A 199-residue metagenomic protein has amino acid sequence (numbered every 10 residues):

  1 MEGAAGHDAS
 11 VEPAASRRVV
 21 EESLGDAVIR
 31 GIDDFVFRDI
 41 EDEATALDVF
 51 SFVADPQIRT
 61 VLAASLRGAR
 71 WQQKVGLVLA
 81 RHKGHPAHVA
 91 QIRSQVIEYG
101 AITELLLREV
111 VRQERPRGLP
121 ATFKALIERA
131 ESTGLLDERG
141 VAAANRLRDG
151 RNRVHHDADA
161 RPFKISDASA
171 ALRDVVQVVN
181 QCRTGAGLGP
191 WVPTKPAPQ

Functional and structural regions predicted by a protein language model:
M1-V89, P198-Q199: Charged alpha-helical initiation segments
A54-Q57, V61, A87-Q95, L136-R139 (+2 more regions): Non-transmembrane, amphipathic alpha-helical segments
S65, A69-Q72, G76, Q95 (+5 more regions): Amphipathic alpha-helices that form helix-helix packing interfaces
L77-G84, I127-S132, H156: Short, charged/polar, low-complexity loop and linker segments that flank or interrupt alpha-helical bundles
R81-G84, V111, R115, D159 (+1 more regions): Short, flexible helix-adjacent loops and helix caps
V89-R112: Short, hydrophobic, well-ordered secondary-structure elements
V111-R139: Short, charged amphipathic alpha-helical segments flanked by flexible coils
L135-Q199: Charge-enriched, short contiguous segments at helix-coil
